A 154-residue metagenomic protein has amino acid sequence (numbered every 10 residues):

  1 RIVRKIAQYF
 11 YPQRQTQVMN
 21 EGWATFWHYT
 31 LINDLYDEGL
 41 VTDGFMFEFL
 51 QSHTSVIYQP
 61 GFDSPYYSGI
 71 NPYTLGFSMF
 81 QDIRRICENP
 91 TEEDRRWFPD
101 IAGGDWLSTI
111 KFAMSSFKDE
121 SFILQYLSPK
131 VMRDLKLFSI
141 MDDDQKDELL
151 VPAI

Functional and structural regions predicted by a protein language model:
R1-A7: Active-site-adjacent bridging/hinge elements
Y9, Q13: Active-site nucleophile-His-acid catalytic modules used for acyl/amide transfer and hydrolysis across diverse enzymes
M19-I32: An active-site-proximal "capping" alpha-helix that borders the catalytic cofactor pocket
L35: Contiguous mid-protein beta-loop-alpha structural module that forms a pocket-lining wall or clamp of enzyme active
L40, G44-I154: Non-catalytic terminal regions of proteins
